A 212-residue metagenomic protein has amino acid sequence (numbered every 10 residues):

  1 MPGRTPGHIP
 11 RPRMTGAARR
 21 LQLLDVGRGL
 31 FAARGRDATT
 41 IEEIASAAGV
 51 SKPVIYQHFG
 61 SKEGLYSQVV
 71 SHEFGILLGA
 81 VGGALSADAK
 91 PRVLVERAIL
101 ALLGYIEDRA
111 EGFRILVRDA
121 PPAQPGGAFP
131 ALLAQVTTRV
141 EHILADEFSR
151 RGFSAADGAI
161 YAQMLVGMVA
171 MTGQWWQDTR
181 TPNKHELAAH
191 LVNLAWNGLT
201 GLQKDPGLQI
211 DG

Functional and structural regions predicted by a protein language model:
M1-A18, A155, Q203-G212: N-terminal intrinsically disordered/low-complexity leader segments
R19-G27, I44, V69-E73, L77 (+2 more regions): Generic hydrophobic, amphipathic alpha-helix propensity
Q22, V26, L30, R34-G64 (+1 more regions): Helix-turn-helix
A33-D37, D88, R109, R151: Short coil/turn segments at alpha/beta junctions that flank glycine-rich nucleotide-binding fingerprints
G64-E73, L116, L132, V136: Alpha-helical DNA-contacting segments of helix-turn-helix folds
Q68, G82-D108, A162-L165, A188: Hydrophobic alpha-helical connector segments
G75-L78, P125-S149, A159-M164, E186-A189 (+1 more regions): Amphipathic alpha-helical packing segments from all-alpha helical-bundle domains
Y105-G127, E141-A145, Q174-D178: Amphipathic alpha-helical segments used for helix-helix packing
